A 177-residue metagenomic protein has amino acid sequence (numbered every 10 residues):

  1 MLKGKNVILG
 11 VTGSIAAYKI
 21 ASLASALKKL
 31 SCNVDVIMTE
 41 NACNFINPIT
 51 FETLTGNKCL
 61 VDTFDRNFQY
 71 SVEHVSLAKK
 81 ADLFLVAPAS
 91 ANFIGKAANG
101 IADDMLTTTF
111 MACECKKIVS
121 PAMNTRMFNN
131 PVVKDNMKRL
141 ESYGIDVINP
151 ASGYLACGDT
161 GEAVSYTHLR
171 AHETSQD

Functional and structural regions predicted by a protein language model:
M1-T50, K138: Glycine-rich phosphate/diphosphate-binding loop of Rossmann-like nucleotide-binding domains
S14-I15, D65, A89-I94, M123-T125 (+1 more regions): Short glycine-rich anion-binding loops that position phosphate/pyrophosphate groups of nucleotides and phosphorylated
L30, L54, K80-V86, K96-A97 (+1 more regions): Alpha-helix C-terminal capping segments
V36-M38, V61, V86-A87, V119 (+1 more regions): General beta-strand structural signal in soluble alpha/beta enzymes
E52-V86, A91-K96: Glycine-rich oxoanion-binding loops at beta->alpha junctions
A91-A102, M127-N130: Glycine/threonine-rich flexible loop motifs
Y154-A163: Glycine-rich phosphate/diphosphate-binding loops and the adjacent beta-loop-alpha structural elements that coordinate
T167-T174: Conserved small/polar residues in nucleotide/adenosyl-binding loops
